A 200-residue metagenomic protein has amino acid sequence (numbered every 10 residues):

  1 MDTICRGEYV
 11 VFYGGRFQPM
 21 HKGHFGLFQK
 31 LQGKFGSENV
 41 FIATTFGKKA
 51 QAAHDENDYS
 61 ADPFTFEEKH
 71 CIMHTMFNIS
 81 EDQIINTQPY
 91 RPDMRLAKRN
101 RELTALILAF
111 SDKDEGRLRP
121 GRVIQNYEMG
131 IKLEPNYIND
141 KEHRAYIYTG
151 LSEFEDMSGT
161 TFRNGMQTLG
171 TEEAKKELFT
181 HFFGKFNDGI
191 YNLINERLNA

Functional and structural regions predicted by a protein language model:
M1-A200: Nucleotidyltransferase catalytic core that binds NTPs
